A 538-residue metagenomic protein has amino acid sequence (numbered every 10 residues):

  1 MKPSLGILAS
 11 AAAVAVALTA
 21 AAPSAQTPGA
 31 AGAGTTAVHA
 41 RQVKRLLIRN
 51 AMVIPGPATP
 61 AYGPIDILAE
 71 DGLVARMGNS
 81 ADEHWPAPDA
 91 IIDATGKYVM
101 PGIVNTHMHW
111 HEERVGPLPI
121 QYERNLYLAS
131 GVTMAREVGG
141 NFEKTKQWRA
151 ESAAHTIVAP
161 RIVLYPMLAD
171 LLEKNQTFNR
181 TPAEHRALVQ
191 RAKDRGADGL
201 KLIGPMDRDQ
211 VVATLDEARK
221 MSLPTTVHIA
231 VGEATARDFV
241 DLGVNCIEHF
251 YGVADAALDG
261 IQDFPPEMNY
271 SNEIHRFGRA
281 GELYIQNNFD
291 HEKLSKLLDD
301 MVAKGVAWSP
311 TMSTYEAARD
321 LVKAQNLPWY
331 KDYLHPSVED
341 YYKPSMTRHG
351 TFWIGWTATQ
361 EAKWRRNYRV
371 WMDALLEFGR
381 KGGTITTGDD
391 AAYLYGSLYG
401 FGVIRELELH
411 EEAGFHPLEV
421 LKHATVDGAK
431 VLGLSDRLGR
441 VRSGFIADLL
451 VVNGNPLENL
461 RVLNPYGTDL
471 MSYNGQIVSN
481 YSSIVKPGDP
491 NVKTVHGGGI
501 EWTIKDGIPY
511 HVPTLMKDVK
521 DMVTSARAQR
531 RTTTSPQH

Functional and structural regions predicted by a protein language model:
M1-A11: Bacterial N-terminal signal peptides that target proteins for export
A9-A20: Bacterial N-terminal signal peptides
G29-K44, V53, P57-M100: Histidine-rich, glycine-flanked metal-binding segment
A51, W353-K363, Y368-R369, I404-L463 (+1 more regions): C-terminal helical cap
A94-T156, E173-A183, D209, A236-L242 (+2 more regions): Metal-associated gating/positioning segment near the N- to mid-region
E123-E143, A159-L168, R191-M206, L215 (+4 more regions): Divalent metal-dependent hydrolysis catalytic cores, especially in the metallo-beta-lactamase
L188-G199, I203-M206, V253-A413, V523-A526 (+1 more regions): Active-site neighborhoods of metal-dependent hydrolases
I446-D521: C-terminal cap of metal-dependent C-N hydrolases
